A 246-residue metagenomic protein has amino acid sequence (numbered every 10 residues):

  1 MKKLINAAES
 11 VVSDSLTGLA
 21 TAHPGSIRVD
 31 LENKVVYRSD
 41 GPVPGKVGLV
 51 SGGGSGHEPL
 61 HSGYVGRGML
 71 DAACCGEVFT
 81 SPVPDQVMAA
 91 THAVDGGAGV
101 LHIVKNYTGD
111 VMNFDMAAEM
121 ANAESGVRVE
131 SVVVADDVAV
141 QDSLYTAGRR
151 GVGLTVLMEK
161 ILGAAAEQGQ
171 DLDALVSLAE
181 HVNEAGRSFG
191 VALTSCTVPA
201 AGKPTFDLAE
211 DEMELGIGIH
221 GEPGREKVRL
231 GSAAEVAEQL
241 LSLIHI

Functional and structural regions predicted by a protein language model:
M1-G48, E210: N-terminal amphipathic/basic leader segments beginning at the initiator methionine
K2, V47-G54, L70-A73, E77 (+4 more regions): Short glycine-rich or small-residue beta-strand-to-loop segments that form or flank ligand, phosphate, metal/Fe-S
G52-V87: Anionic-ligand anchoring segments at beta-strand to alpha-helix junctions in alpha/beta enzyme folds, i.e., glycine
E58-H61, D85-M88, G109-D115, A139-D142: Short glycine/serine/threonine-rich phosphate/pyrophosphate-binding segments that cradle anionic phosphate groups
A73-V78, N122-G148: Short, acidic/small-residue loops that bind anionic groups at enzyme active sites
P84-G97: N-terminal small/polar loop signature for handling phosphorylated ligands or for N-terminal nucleophile
V140-R149, E159-H220: Internal, active-site/partner-interface "lid" segment
I244-I246: Conserved small/polar residues in nucleotide/adenosyl-binding loops
